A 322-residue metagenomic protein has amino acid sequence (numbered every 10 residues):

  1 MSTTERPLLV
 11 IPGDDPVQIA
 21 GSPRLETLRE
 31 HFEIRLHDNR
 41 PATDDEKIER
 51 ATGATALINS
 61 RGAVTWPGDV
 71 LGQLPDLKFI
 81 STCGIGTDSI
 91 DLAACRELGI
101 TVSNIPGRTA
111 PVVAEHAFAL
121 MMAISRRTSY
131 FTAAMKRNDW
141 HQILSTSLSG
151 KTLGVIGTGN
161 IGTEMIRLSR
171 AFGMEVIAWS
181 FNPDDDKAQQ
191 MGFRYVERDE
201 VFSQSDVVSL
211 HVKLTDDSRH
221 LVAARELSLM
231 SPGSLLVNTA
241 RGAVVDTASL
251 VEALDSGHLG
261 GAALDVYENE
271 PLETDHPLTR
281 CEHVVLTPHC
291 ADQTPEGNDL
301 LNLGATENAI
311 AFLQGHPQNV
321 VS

Functional and structural regions predicted by a protein language model:
M1-A54, R61: N-terminal glycine-/charge-rich "phosphate-binding" loop or analogous flexible N-terminal tail
S2-R6, I19, R96, S103-V113 (+1 more regions): C-terminal helix-to-coil terminal segments
R6, L77, S149-T152, A224 (+1 more regions): Phosphate-coordination loops involved in phosphoryl transfer and adenosine-cofactor binding
R50-A56, P75-L77, Q204-V208, S231-S234: Short acidic/histidine-rich motifs immediately flanking catalytic phosphotransfer sites in two-component signaling
G53-T132, T146: Phosphate/diphosphate ligand-binding glycine-rich loop within oxidoreductases
T65-G68, N182-P277: Rossmann-like adenosine-cofactor binding region
A114-Y130, K151, R170-M174, G304-G315: Oxidoreductase and adenylate-handling cofactor-binding alpha/beta cores
Y130-E164, G173, M191-F193: Glycine-rich NAD(P)-binding loop of Rossmann-like domains
